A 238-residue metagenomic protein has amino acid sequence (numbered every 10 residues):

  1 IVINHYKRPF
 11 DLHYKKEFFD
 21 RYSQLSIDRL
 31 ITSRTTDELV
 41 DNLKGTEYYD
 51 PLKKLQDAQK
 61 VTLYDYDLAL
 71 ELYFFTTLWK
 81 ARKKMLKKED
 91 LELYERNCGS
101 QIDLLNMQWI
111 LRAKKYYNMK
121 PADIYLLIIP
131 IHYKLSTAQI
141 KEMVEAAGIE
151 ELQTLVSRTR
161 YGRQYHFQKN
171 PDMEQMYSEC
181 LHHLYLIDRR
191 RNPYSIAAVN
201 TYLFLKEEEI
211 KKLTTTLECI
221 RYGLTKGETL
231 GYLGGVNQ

Functional and structural regions predicted by a protein language model:
I1-Q238: Extended alpha-helical surfaces
